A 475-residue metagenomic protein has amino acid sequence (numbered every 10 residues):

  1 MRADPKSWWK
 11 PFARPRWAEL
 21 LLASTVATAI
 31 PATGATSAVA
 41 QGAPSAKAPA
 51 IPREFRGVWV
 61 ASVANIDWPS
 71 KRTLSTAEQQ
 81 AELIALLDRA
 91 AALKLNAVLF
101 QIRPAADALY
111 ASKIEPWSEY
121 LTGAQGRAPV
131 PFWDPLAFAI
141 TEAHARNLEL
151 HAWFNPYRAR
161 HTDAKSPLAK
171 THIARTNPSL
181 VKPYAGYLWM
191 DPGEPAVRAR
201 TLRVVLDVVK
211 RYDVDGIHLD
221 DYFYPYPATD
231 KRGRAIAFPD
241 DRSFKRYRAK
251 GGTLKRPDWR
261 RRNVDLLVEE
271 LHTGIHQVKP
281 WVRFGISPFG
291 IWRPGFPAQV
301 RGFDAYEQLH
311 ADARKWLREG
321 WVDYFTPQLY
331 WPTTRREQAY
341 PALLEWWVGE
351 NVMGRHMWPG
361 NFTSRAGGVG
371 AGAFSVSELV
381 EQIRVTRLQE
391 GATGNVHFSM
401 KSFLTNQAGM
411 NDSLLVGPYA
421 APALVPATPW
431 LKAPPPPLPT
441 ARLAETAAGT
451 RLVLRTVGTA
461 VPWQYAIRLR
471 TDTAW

Functional and structural regions predicted by a protein language model:
P49-E54, A61-D67, A106-F138, D163-P192 (+1 more regions): Aromatic- and acidic-residue-enriched carbohydrate-binding clefts of CAZyme catalytic domains
R53, A61, N65-A81, T141 (+3 more regions): Active-site-adjacent "subsite" loops/lids of carbohydrate-active enzymes
A81-D107, W321: Catalytic domains of carbohydrate-active enzymes, especially glycoside hydrolases
L87, F100-N155, G252, R256-V278 (+1 more regions): Aromatic-lined substrate-binding rim segments of carbohydrate-active enzymes
L95-N96, R103, R146, A174-W321 (+1 more regions): Polysaccharide-binding and catalytic clefts of secreted carbohydrate-active enzymes
H310-R314, R318-R336, W347, M353-P429: Substrate-binding cleft of secreted/luminal carbohydrate-active enzymes
A448-A460: Conserved aromatic anchor
V457-W475: Solvent-exposed loop/turn segments flanking beta-strands in beta-repeat/beta-sandwich domains
